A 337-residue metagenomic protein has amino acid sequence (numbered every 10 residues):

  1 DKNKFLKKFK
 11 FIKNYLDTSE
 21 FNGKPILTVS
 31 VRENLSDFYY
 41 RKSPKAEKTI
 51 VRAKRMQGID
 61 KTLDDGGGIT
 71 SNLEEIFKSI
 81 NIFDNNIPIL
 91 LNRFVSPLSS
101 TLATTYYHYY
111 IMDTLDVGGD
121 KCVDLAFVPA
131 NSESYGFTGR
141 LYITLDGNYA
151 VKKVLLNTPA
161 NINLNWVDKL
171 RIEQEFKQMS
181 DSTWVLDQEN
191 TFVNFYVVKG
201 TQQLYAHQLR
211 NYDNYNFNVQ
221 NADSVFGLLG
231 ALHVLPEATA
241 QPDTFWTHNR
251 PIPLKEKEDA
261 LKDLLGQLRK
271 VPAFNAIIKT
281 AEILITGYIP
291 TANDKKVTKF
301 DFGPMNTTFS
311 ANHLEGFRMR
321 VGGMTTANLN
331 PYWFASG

Functional and structural regions predicted by a protein language model:
D1-D124, V128-G136, N194, V198-S310: Structured extracytoplasmic
G118-A126, A150-L155, T183-Q188, P331-A335: Short, hydrophobic/aromatic-rich segments at coil-to-beta transitions
F127, L155-P159, F300-A311, V321-G322 (+1 more regions): Transmembrane beta-strand segments that form the barrel wall of outer-membrane beta-barrel proteins
E133-L145: Mid-length scaffold segments of soluble, non-membrane domains
D146, M179-D181, N328-N330: Outer-membrane beta-barrel channels and translocator barrels
T158-P159, L164-L209: Short aromatic loop motif centered on NTY/YTY
W166, A311-E315: Replace "Gram-negative outer membrane beta-barrel proteins" with "bacterial and organellar outer membrane beta-barrel
L170, E315-M319: Residues that define the transmembrane beta-barrel architecture of outer-membrane proteins
